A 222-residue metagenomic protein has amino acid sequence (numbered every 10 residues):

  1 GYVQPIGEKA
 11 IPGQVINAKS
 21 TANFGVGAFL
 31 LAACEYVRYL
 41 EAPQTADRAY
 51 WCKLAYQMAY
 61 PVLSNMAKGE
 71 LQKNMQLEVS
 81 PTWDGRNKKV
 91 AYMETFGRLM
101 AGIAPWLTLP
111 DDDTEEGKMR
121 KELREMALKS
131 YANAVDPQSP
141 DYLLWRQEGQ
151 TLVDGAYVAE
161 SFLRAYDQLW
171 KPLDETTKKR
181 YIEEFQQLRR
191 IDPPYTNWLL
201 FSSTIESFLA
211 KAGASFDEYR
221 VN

Functional and structural regions predicted by a protein language model:
G1-P43, S64-D84: CBM-like carbohydrate-recognition segments
P5-E8, T95, Q147: Generic structural "secondary-structure junction" signal
G13-S20, W83-M93, W145-G149, P193: Short, solvent-exposed segments of well-ordered alpha helices
N23-C34, G97, A101, A156 (+1 more regions): A structural signal for well-ordered alpha-helical segments within the folded catalytic domains of diverse enzymes
R38-E41, T108, K211: Generic secondary-structure signature for well-ordered alpha-helical cores
E41, L63-N74, D111, S139 (+3 more regions): Residue-level signal for secondary-structure boundary elements
P43-K129: Extreme N-terminal leader/anchor segments
Y92, I103-W106, R120-N222: Aromatic-lined, polymer-binding surfaces characteristic of secreted/periplasmic polysaccharide-degrading enzymes
